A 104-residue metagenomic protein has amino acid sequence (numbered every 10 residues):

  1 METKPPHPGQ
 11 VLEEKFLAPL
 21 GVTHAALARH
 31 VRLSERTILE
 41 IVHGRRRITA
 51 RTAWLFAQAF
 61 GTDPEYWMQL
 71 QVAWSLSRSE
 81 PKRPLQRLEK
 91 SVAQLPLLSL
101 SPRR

Functional and structural regions predicted by a protein language model:
M1-V22, Q69: A short, Lys/Arg-rich alpha-helix, primarily the initiator
E13, E35-I38, P64: Alpha-helical structural signal
L17, A28, A57: The alpha-helix within a helix-turn-helix
G21, G44-R45, G61: Alpha-helical hinge/cap motifs
G21-E40: Short alpha-helical DNA-recognition segment
R32, H43, V72: Residue-level detection of the helix-turn-helix DNA-binding "recognition helix"
R45-Q58: Short, basic-rich loop-to-helix N-cap that marks the start of a DNA-contacting helix
M68-R104: Short, charged recognition helix plus adjacent turn of helix-turn-helix-like nucleic-acid-binding domains
